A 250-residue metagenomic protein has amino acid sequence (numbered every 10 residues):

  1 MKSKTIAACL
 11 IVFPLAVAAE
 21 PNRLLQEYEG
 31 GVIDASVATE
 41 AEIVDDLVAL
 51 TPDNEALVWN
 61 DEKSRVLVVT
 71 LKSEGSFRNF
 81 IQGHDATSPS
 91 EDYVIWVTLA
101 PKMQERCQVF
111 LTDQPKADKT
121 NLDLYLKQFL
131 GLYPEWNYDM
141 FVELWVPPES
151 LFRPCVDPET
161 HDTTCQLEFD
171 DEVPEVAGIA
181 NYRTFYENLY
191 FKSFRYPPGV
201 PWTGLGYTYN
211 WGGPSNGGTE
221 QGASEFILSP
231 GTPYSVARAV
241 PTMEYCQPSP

Functional and structural regions predicted by a protein language model:
M1-I6: Bacterial N-terminal signal peptides that target proteins for export
P14-A16: N-terminal signal peptide c-region/cleavage motif recognized by signal peptidases
E20-V97: ADP-ribose/NAD+-binding catalytic cleft of ART/PARP-like enzymes
S76, K102-Q104, E149-F152: Solvent-exposed loop/turn segments at secondary-structure junctions within structured extracellular/periplasmic domains
E91-D92, K102, L124: N-terminal low-complexity, intrinsically disordered segments
P101-T120: Short active-site loop/helix that positions an aromatic residue
K119-K127: Adenosine ribonucleotide-centric catalytic and binding domains
L126-P250: Conserved NAD+-utilizing ADP-ribose enzyme module
